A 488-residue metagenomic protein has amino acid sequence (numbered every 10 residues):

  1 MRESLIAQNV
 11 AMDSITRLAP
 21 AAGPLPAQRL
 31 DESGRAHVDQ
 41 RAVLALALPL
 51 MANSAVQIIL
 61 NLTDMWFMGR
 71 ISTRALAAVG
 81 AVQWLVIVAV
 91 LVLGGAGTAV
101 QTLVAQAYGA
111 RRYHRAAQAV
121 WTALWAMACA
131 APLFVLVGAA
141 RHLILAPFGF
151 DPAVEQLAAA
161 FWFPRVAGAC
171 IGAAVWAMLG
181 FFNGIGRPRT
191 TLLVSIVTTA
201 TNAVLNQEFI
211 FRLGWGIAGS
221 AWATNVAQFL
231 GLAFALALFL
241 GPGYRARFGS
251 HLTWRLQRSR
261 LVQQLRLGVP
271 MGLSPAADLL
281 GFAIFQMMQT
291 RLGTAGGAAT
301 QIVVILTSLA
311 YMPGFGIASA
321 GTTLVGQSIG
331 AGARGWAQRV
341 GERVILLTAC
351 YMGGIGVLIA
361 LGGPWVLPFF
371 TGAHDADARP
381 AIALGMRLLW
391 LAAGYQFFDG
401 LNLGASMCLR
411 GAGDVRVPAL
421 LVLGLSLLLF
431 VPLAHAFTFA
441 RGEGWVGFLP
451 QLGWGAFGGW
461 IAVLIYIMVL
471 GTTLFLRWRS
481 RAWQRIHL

Functional and structural regions predicted by a protein language model:
R2-P49, V104-C170, T201-V204, I210-V269 (+2 more regions): Short alpha-helical transmembrane segments in multi-pass integral membrane proteins
M51, A55-A77, L145-P152, E208-W215 (+4 more regions): Helix-terminus/linker motif at the lipid-water interface of multi-pass membrane proteins
M51-L62, L85-A99, V135, A139 (+14 more regions): Hydrophobic alpha-helical transmembrane bundles that constitute the permease/transmembrane domains of multi-pass
M65, T73-L76, Y113, P188 (+4 more regions): Membrane-helix interface/capping residues of multi-pass secondary transporters
T73-W84, W162, A221, T294-L309 (+2 more regions): Small-residue hotspots at the loop-to-helix junctions and early N-terminal turns of transmembrane alpha-helices
L76-V135, A139, G172-T191, A299-G363 (+2 more regions): Small-residue-rich hydrophobic transmembrane alpha-helices
A393, M407-A434: A late C-terminal transmembrane helix in Major Facilitator Superfamily
